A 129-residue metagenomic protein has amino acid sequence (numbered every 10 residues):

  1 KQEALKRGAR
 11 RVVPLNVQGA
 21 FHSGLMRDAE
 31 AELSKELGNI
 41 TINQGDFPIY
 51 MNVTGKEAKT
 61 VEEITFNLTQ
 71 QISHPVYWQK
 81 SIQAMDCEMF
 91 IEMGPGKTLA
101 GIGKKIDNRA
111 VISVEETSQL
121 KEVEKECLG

Functional and structural regions predicted by a protein language model:
K1-G129: Acyl-group transfer acyltransferase/transacylase scaffold of fatty acid/polyketide systems
